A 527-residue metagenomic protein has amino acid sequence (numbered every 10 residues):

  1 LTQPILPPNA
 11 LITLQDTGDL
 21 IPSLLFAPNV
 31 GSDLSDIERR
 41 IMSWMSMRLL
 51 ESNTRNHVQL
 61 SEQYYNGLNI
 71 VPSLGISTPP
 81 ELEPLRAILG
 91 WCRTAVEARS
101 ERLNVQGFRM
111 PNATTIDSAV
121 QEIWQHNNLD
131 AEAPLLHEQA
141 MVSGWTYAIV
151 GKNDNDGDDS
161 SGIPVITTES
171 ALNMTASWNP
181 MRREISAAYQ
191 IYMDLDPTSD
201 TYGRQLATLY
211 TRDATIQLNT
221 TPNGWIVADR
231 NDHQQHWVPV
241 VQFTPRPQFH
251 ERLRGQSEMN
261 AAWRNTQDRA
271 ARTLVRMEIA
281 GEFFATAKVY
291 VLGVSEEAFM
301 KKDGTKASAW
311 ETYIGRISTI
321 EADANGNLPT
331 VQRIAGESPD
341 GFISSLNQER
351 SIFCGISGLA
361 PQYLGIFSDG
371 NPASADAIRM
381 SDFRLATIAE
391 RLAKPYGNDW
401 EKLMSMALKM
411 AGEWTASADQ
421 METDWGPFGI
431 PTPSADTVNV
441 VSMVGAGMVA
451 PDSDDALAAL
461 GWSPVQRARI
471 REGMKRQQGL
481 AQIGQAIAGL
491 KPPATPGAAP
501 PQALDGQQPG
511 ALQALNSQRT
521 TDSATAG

Functional and structural regions predicted by a protein language model:
L1-M174, W178-R182, A486, A494-D505 (+1 more regions): Extended, helix-rich architectural segments
Q3-P7, V227-M380, M421, G426 (+1 more regions): Extended, charged amphipathic alpha-helical segments
Q121, P134-H137, M141-S143, Y147-E258: Extended, regular secondary-structure scaffolds
P361-I366, T415-M421, A458, W462-G473: Short, surface-exposed acidic
R379-P395: Glycine-rich and small/hydrophobic secondary-structure elements
N398, A411-V444: Extended amphipathic alpha-helical segments with heptad-repeat/coiled-coil character used for oligomerization, fusion
L460-P493: Long, highly charged low-complexity segments enriched in Glu/Asp and Lys/Arg with interspersed Ser/Thr
